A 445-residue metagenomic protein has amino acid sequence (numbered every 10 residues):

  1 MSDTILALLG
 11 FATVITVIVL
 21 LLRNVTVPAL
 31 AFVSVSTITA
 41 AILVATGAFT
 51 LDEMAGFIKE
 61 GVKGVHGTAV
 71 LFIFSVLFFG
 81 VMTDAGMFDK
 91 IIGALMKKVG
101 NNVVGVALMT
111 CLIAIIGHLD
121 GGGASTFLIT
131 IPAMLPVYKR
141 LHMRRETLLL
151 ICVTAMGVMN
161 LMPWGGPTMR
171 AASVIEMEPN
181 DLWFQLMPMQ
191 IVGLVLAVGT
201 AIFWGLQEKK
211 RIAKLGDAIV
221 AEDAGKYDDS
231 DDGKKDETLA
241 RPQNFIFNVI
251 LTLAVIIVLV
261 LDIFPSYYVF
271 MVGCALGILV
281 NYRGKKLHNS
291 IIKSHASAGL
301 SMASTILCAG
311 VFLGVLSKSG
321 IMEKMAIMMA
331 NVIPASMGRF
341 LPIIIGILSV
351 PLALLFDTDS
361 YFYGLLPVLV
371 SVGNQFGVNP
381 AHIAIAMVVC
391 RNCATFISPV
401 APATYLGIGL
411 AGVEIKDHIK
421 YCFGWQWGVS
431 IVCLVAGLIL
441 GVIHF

Functional and structural regions predicted by a protein language model:
M1-V14, I38-I42, G47, F184 (+3 more regions): Long, contiguous bundles of hydrophobic transmembrane helices that form the permeation core of multi-pass
T4-L8, K63-A69, L95-M109, R140-L148 (+5 more regions): Membrane-interfacial loop-to-helix junctions in multi-pass transporters
V17-V25, F79, I113-G122, V153-N160 (+4 more regions): Transmembrane alpha-helix interface/packing and boundary motifs in multi-pass membrane proteins, characterized by
V19-L30, Y138-T147, G284, K293-S294 (+1 more regions): Membrane-helix interface "capping/anchor" motifs
L30, A55-D89, I115, Y267-Y268 (+3 more regions): Core transmembrane alpha-helical segments of multi-pass membrane transporters/permeases
L71-F74, G100-A133, V332-F376, P380 (+2 more regions): Hydrophobic alpha-helical transmembrane segments of multi-pass integral membrane proteins, predominantly secondary
K90-I92, A124-V137, G165-M177, M325-I327 (+2 more regions): Re-entrant/interfacial helical elements at transmembrane boundaries that shape and gate the permeation pathway
P136-D223, L239, N379, A403-F445: Membrane-core helix-loop-helix motifs of multi-pass transport proteins
